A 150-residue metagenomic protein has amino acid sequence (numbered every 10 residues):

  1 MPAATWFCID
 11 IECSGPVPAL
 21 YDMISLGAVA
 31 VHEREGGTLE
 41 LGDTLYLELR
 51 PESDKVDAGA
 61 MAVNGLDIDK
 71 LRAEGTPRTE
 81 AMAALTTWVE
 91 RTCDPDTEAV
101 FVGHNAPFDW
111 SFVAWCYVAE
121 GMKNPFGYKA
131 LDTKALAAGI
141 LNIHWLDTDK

Functional and structural regions predicted by a protein language model:
P2-I9, C13-H104: Conserved non-catalytic scaffold segment of RNase H-like nuclease domains
I11-C13, W110, T133: Generic detector of well-ordered alpha-helical packing
D67-I68, I143-K150: A polyampholytic, Gly/Pro-enriched intrinsically disordered region
A84-T87, R91, S111, W115 (+1 more regions): Residue-level signal for well-ordered alpha-helical scaffold segments within enzymatic catalytic domains
A99, G127-L131: Short, surface-exposed recognition loops or helix-turn segments adjacent to catalytic cores
F108-Y128: Substrate-recognition/cap helix-loop segment adjacent to the acidic, metal-dependent catalytic center of Asp-based
A130-L146: Short alpha-helix plus adjacent loop in nuclease-associated cores
